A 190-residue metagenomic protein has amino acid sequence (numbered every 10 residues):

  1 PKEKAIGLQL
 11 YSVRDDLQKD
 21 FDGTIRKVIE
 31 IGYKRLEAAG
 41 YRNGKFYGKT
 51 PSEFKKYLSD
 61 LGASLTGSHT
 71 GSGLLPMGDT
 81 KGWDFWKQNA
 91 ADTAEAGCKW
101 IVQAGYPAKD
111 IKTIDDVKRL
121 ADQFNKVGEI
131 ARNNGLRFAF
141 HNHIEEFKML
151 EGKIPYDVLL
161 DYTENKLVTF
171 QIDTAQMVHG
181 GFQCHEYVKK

Functional and structural regions predicted by a protein language model:
P1-K99, T169: N-terminal pre-domain/capping segments
K2-E3, I25, D116, I130-G135 (+1 more regions): Alpha-helical protein-protein interaction elements
Y11-V13, A39-N43, T70-L75, Y106-A108 (+3 more regions): Active-site beta-loop-alpha junctions enriched in small/polar residues
Q18, D122, K148-L150, H179-F182: Short N-terminal helix/helix-N-cap motif within the alpha/beta-hydrolase-1
K19, K49, I111-K112, F182: Short coil/turn linker and secondary-structure boundary residues
F21, W86, G152-P155, G180 (+1 more regions): Amphipathic coiled-coil/heptad-repeat helices and related helical stalk/stem segments that mediate oligomerization
R35, L75-T169: Active-site acidic/histidine proton-transfer and metal-coordination neighborhood in alpha/beta enzyme cores
H185-K190: Aromatic-lined glycan-binding groove of carbohydrate-active enzymes
